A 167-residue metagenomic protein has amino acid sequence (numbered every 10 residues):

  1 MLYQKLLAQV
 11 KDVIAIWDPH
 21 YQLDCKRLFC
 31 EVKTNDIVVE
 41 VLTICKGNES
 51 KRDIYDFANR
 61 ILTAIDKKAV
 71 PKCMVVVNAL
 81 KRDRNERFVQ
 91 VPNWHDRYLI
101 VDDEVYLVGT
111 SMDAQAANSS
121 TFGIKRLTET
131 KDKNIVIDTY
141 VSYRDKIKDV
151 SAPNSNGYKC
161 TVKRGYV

Functional and structural regions predicted by a protein language model:
M1-D12, H20, L42-I44: Positively charged, amphipathic N-terminal segments that serve as targeting/anchoring signals
D12-A15, E104: Structural motif
Q22-V167: PLD/PLD-like phosphodiesterase catalytic module centered on the HKD motif
